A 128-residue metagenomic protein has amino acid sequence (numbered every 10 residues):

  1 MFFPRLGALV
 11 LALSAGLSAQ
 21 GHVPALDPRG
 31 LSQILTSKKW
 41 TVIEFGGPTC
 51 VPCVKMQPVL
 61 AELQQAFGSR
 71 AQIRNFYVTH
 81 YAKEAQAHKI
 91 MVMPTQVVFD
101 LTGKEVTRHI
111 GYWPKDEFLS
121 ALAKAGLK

Functional and structural regions predicted by a protein language model:
G7-G16: Bacterial N-terminal signal peptides
L17-G21: Boundary at the C-terminal end of the N-terminal hydrophobic targeting segment
H22-W40: A short beta-strand-turn-helix
K38-T41, F45-T49, V92: Short pre-active-site segment immediately N-terminal to redox-active cysteine/selenocysteine motifs in thiol-based
F45, Q64, S69-K83: Thiol-based oxidoreductase modules, predominantly thioredoxin-like and allied folds used for disulfide exchange
V54-F67: Typically the conserved alpha-helix immediately C-terminal to a functionally engaged Cys/Sec in thioredoxin-like
H88-V97: Structural micro-motif
D100-K128: Non-catalytic, surface beta->alpha helical segment in thiol-disulfide oxidoreductase systems
